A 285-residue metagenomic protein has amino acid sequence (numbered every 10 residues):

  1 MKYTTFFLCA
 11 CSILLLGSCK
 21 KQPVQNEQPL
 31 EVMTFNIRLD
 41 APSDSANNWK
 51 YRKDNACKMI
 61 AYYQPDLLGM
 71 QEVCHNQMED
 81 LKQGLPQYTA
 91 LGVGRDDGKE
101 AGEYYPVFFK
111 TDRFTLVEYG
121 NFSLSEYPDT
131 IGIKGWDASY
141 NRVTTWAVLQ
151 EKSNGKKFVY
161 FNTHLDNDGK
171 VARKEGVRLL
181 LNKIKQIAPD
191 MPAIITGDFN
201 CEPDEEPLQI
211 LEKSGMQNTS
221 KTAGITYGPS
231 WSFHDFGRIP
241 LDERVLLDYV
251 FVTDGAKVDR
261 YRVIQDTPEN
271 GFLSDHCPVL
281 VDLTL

Functional and structural regions predicted by a protein language model:
M1-Q28: Bacterial Sec-dependent N-terminal signal peptides
C19-G84, D96-G102, R178, L285: N-terminal, active-site-proximal structural segment of metallo-dependent hydrolase catalytic domains
P29-A41, Y105, V117-F122, K156-L165: Active-site-proximal beta-strand elements of phosphoester/diester hydrolases
T34-D54, E100, L124-Y140, D166 (+3 more regions): Acidic/histidine-rich helix-loop elements that form or flank divalent-metal/phosphate-binding sites at the catalytic
R38, C74, H164-D166, F199-E202 (+2 more regions): Catalytic metal-binding/acid-base residues of hydrolase active sites
L67-K157, R262-V263: Structured beta-strand-rich core segments of catalytic domains in phosphoester-bond hydrolases
G69-Q71, G92-V93, I194-D198, N218-T222: Active-site neighborhood of phospho(di)ester-bond hydrolases with catalytic His/Asp-centered motifs
V171, E175, N182-A193, C201-L285: Metal-dependent phosphoester-hydrolase catalytic domains
